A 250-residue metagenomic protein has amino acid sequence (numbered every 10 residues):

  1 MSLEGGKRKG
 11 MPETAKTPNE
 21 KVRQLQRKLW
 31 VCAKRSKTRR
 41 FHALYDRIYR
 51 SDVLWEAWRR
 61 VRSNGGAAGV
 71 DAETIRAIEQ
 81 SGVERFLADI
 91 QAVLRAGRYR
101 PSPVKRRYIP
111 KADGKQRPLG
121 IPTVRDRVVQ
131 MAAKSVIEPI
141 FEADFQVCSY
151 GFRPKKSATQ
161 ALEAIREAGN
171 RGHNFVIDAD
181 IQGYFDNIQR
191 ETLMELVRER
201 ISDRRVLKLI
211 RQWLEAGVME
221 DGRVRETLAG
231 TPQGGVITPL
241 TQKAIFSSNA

Functional and structural regions predicted by a protein language model:
M1-S81: Non-catalytic, polymerase-adjacent accessory regions of viral genome-replication enzymes
D46-Y49, S63, A67, E138 (+2 more regions): Amphipathic alpha-helical interaction elements
A57-V61, A132, L209-L214: Short alpha-helical scaffolding segments that buttress acidic/His motifs in well-ordered protein cores
F86-D89, V93-Y108, A112, V136 (+1 more regions): Conserved polymerase palm-domain catalytic core
P118-L119, T123: Conserved phosphate-binding loops in nucleotide/dinucleotide-binding enzymes
V124-A132, R166: Duplex nucleic acid-engaging cores and interfaces of nucleic-acid transaction enzymes
